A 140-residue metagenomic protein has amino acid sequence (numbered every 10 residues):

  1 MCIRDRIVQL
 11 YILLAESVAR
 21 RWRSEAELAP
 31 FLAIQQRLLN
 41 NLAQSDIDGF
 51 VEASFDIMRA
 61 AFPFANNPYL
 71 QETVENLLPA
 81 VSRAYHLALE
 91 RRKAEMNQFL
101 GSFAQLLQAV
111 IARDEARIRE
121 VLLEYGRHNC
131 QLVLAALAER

Functional and structural regions predicted by a protein language model:
M1-C2: Short, small-residue-biased leader/transition segments that mark boundaries at the very start of proteins
D5-W22, F55-R92: Hydrophobic, amphipathic alpha-helical faces that serve as interaction scaffolds
Y11-N40: Amphipathic alpha-helical dimerization/coiled-coil segments that flank or bridge DNA-binding/regulatory modules
L28, L32, V51, Q71 (+1 more regions): Conserved positions within tetratricopeptide repeat
L32-L39, P79, H86-R140: C-terminal all-alpha effector/ligand-binding and dimerization domain of prokaryotic HTH-type transcriptional repressors
Q44-S45: Short coil/turn linkers that connect adjacent helices within long alpha-helical scaffolds, especially alpha-solenoid
D48-E52, E72, A94-N97: Amphipathic alpha-helical packing segments from all-alpha helical-bundle domains
